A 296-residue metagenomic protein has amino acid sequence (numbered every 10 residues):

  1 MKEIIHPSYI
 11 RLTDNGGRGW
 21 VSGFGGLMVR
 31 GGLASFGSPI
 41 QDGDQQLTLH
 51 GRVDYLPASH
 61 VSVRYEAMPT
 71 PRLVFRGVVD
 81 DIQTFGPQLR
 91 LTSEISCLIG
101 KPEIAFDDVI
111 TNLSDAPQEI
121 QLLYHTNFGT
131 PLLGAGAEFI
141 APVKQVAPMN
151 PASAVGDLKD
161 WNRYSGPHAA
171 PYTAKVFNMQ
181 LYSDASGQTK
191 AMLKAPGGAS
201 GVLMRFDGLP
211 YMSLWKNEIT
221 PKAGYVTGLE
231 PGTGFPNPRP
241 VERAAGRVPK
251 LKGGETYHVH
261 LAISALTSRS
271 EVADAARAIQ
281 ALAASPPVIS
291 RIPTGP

Functional and structural regions predicted by a protein language model:
M1-I99, E103-A105, P117-E119, F128-A170 (+2 more regions): Surface-exposed acidic/polar loop and edge beta-strand patches at domain peripheries
I104-N112: Short, well-ordered beta-strand segments enriched in hydrophobic/aromatic residues
